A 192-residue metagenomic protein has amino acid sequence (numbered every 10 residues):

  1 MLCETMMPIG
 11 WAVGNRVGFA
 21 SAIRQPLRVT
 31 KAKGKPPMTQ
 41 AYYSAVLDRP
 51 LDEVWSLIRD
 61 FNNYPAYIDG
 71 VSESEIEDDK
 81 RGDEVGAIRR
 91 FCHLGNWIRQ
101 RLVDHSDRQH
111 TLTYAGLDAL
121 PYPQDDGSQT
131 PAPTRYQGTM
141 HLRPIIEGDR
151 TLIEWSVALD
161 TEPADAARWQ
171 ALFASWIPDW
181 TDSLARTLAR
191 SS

Functional and structural regions predicted by a protein language model:
L27-K80: Hydrophobic ligand-binding cavity/cleft-lining segments
V54-I58, Y64, R89, L102 (+2 more regions): Hydrophobic pocket/interface hotspot
C92-R150, A158, R186-R190: Hydrophobic-ligand binding "helix-grip"
P131, L152, A158-S192: A conserved amphipathic terminal alpha-helix motif
